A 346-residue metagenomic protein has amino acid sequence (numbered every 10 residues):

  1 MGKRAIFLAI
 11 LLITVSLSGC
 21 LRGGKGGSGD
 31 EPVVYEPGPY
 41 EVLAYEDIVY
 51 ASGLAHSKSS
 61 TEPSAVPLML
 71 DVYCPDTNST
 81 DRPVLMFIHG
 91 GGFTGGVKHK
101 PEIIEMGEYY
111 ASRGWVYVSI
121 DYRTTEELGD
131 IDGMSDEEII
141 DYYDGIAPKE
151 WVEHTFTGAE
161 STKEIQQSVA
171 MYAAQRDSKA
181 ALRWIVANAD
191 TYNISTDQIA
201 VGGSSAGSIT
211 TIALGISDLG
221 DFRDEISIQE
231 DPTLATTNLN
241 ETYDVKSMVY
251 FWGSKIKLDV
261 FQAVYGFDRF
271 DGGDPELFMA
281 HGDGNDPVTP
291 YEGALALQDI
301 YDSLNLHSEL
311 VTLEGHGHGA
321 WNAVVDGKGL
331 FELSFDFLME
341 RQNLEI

Functional and structural regions predicted by a protein language model:
M1-E31, V42-A44, I346: Secretory targeting signatures
G29-T80: N-terminal cap/lid segment of alpha/beta-hydrolase-fold proteins
T80, E137-V201: Gly/Ser-rich "nucleophile elbow"/oxyanion-hole loop immediately N-terminal to the catalytic nucleophile in hydrolases
D81-G92: Short beta-strand element of the alpha/beta-hydrolase
H99-S119: Short amphipathic alpha-helix adjacent to the substrate-entry channel of hydrolases
A173-G266: Primarily recognizes the serine-hydrolase "nucleophile elbow" in alpha/beta-hydrolase and SGNH/GDSL folds
G273, F278-G282: Short beta-strand/loop motif that positions the catalytic acidic residue of the alpha/beta-hydrolase fold
L295-Q298, D302-I346: C-terminal catalytic histidine-bearing segment of alpha/beta-hydrolase fold enzymes
